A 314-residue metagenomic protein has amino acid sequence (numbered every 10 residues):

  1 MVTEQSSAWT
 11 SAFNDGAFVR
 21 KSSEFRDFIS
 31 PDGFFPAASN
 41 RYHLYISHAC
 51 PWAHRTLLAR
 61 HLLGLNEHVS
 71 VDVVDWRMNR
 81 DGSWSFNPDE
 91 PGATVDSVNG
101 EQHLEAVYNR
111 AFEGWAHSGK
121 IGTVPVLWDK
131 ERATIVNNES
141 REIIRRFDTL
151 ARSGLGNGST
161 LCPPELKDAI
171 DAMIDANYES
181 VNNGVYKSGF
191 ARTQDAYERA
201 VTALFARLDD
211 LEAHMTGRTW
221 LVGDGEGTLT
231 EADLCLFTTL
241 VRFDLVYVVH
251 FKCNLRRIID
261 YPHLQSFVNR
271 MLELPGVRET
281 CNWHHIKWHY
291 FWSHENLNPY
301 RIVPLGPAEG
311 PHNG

Functional and structural regions predicted by a protein language model:
M1-G314: C-terminal alpha-helical interaction module
